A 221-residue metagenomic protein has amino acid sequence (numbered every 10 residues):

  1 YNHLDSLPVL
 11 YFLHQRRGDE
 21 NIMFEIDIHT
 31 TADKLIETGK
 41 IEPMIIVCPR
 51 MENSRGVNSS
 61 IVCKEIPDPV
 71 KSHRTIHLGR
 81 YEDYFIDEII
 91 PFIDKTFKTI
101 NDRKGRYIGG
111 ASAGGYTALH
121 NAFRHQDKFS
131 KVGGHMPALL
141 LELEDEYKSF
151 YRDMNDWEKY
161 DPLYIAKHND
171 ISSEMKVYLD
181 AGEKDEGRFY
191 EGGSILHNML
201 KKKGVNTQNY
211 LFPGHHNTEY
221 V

Functional and structural regions predicted by a protein language model:
Y1-V221: Non-catalytic cap/lid and distal C-terminal segments of serine-dependent acyl enzymes
